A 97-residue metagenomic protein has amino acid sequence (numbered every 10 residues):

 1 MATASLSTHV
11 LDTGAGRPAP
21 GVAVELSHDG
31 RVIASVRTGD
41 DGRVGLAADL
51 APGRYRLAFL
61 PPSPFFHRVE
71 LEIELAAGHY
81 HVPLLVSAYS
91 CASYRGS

Functional and structural regions predicted by a protein language model:
M1-P20, S27-D29, Y94-S97: Beta-strand-rich domain onsets/edges
P20-V22, Y55: Short beta-strand/loop motifs in extracellular/secreted proteins, especially within beta-sandwich accessory domains
E25-V32, F65-F66: Short beta-strand and strand-turn-strand segments in soluble, beta-rich domains
H28, L50, L75-A77: A generic beta-sheet turn/junction motif
V32-G45: Short, acidic Ser/Thr/Gly-rich low-complexity loop/linker segments typical of extracellular and cell-surface proteins
G45-R54: Short Pro-Gly-centered beta-turn/loop motif in secreted/extracellular proteins
R54-S97: Feature of secretome-associated and extracellular-like proteins
